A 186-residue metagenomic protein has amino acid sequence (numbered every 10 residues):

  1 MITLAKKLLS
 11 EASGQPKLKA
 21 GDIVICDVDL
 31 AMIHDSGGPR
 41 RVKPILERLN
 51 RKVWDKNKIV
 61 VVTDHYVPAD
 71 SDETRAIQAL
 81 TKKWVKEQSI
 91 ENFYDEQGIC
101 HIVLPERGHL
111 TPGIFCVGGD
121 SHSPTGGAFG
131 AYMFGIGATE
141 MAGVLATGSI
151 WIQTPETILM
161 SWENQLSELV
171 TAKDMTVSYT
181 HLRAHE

Functional and structural regions predicted by a protein language model:
M1-E47: N-terminal amphipathic, basic-rich helices that act as targeting or association modules
A31-E140: Long, structured ligand/cofactor-binding scaffold of large enzymes
K58-V62, G148-L159: Residues forming anionic-ligand binding surfaces in small-molecule and nucleic-acid pockets of primarily soluble enzymes
F134-T154: Phosphate-handling active-site elements
M160-N164: Short beta-alpha connecting loops at secondary-structure transitions that line or flank enzyme active sites
L166-Y179: Glycine- and Gly-Pro-enriched alpha-helical subdomains that act as flexible, kink-prone "lid/hinge" or packing modules
T180-E186: Conserved small/polar residues in nucleotide/adenosyl-binding loops
